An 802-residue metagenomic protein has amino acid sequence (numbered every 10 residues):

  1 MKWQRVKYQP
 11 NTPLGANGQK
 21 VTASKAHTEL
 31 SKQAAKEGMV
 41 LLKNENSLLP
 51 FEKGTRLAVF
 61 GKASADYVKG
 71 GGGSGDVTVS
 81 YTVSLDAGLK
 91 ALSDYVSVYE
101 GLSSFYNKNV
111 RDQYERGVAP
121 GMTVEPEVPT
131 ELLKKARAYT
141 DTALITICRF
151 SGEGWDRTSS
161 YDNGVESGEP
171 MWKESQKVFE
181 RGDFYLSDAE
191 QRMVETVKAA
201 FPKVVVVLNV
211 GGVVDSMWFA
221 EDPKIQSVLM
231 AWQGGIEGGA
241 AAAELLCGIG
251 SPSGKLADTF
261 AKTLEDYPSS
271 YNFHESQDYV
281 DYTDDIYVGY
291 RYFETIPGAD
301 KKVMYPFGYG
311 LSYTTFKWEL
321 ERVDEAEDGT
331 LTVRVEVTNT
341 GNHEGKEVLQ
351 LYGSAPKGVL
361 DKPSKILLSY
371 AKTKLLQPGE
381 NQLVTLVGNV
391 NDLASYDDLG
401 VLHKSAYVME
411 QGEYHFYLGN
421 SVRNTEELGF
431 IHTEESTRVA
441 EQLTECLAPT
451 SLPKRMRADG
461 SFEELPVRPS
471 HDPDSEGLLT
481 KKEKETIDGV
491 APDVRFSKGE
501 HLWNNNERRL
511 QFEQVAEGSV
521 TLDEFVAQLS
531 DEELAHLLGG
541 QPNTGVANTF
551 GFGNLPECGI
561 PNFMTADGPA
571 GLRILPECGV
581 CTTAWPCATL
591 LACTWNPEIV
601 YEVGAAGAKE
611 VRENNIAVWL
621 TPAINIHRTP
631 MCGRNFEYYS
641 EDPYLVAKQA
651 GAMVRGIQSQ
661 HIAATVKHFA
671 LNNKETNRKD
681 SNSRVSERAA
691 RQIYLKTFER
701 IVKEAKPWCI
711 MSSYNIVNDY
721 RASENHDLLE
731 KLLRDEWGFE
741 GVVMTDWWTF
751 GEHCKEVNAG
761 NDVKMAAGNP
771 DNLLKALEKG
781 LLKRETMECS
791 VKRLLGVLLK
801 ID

Functional and structural regions predicted by a protein language model:
M1-N424, L443-D802: Glycoside hydrolase catalytic-domain context in secreted enzymes
N424-T444: Short beta-strand elements
